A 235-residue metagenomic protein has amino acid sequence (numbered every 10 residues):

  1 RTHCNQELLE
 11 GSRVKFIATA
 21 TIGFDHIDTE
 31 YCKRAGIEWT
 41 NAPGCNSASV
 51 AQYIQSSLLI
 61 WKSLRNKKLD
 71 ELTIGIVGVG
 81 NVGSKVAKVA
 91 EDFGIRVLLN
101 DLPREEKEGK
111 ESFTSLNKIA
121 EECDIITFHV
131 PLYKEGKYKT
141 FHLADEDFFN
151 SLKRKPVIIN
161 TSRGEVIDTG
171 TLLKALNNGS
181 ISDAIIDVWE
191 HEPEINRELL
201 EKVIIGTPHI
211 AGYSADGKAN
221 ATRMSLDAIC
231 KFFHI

Functional and structural regions predicted by a protein language model:
R1-R65: Phosphate/diphosphate ligand-binding glycine-rich loop within oxidoreductases
G11-K15, A35-E38, I95, R154-P156 (+1 more regions): A short helix->loop->beta-strand "cap" motif at the edges of active sites that frequently abuts
K33, T40-S49, E192-I235: C-terminal helix-to-coil terminal segments
P43, A51, D70-E91: Glycine-rich adenosine-cofactor-binding loop
A51-K67, D92-I95, R223-K231: Oxidoreductase and adenylate-handling cofactor-binding alpha/beta cores
D92-G109: NAD(P)-binding Rossmann-fold cofactor-contacting core
E105-R197: Rossmann-like adenosine-cofactor binding region
